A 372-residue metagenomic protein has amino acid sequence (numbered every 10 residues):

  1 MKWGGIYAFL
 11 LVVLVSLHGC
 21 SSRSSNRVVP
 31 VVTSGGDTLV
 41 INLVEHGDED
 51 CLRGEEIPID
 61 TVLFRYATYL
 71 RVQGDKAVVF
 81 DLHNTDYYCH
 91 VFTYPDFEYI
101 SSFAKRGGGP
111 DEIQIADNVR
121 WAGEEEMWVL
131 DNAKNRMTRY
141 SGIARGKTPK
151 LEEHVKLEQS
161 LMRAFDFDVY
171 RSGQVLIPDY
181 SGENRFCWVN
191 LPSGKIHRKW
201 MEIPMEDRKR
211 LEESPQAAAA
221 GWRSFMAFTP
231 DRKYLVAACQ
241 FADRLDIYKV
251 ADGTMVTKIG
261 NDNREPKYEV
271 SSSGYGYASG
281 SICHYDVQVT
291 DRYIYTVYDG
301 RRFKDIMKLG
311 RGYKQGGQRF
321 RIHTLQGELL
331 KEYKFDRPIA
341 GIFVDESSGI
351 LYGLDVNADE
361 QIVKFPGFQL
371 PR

Functional and structural regions predicted by a protein language model:
L17-G19: C-terminal motif of bacterial Sec signal peptides marking the signal peptidase cleavage site
D37-R65, E328: A short helix->beta-strand "capping" segment at the edge of beta-propeller domains
G47-D60, S101-E112, E152-S160, H197-A219 (+2 more regions): Surface-exposed loop and turn segments in beta-propeller and other repeat-based domains that flank or scaffold
E55-Y87, I294-R302: Beta-strand-rich domains and repeat architectures in extracellular enzymes and scaffolds, especially beta-propellers
T68-R71, D117-A122, F165-R171, A218-D231 (+2 more regions): Structural signature of eukaryotic scaffold interfaces centered on beta-propeller domains
E98-W128, N132, V155, D336-A340: Blade-loop segments of beta-propeller domains
W188-N190, G310-E328, P366-Q369: Beta-propeller blade signature
T296-Q315, Q361-F365: Short, conserved, GDST-rich strand-edge loop motifs in beta-rich repeat architectures
